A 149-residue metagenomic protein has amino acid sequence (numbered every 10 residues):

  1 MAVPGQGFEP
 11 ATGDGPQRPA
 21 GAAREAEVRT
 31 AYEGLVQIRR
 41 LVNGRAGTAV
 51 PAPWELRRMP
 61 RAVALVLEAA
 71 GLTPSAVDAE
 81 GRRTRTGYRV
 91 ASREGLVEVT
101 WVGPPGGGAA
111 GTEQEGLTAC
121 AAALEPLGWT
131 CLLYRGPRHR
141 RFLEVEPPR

Functional and structural regions predicted by a protein language model:
M1-L41: Terminal low-complexity, intrinsically disordered regions
E27-R40, M59-G103: An N-terminal amphipathic alpha-helical segment
R39-P60: Surface-exposed beta-loop interaction hotspot
G47-P51, L72-T84, P126-R141: Short glycine-rich, low-complexity/disordered patches
E55-A62, T112-G116: Short amphipathic alpha-helical segments
V102-P105, P137: Short, flexible beta-strand-to-coil junctions
P105-G111: Short, flexible/disordered intra-domain loops and linkers
G111-R149: Short, compact, well-ordered microdomains
